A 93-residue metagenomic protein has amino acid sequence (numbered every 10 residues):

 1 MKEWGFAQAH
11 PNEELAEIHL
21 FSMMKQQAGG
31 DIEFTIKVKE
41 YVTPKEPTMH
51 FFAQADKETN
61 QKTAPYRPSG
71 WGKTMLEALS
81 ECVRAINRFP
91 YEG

Functional and structural regions predicted by a protein language model:
M1-E33: Negatively charged, low-complexity tracts enriched in Asp/Glu with abundant Ser/Thr
M1-K2, N87-G93: Short intrinsically disordered terminal tails
A9, I18, A55-K57, S80: Short stretches within intrinsically disordered, low-complexity N-terminal or propeptide regions
E17, T59-Q61, R84: Local alpha-helix boundary/kink/capping signal
F21, K37-Y41: A structural detector for beta-sheet-dominated domains
A28-I32, V42-P65: Acidic, low-complexity, intrinsically disordered interaction modules
T59-E77: A short, exposed loop/beta-hairpin motif centered on an aromatic-Gly-Thr core
T74, A78-I86: Stable alpha-helical structural segments in soluble proteins, enriched in small hydrophobic residues
